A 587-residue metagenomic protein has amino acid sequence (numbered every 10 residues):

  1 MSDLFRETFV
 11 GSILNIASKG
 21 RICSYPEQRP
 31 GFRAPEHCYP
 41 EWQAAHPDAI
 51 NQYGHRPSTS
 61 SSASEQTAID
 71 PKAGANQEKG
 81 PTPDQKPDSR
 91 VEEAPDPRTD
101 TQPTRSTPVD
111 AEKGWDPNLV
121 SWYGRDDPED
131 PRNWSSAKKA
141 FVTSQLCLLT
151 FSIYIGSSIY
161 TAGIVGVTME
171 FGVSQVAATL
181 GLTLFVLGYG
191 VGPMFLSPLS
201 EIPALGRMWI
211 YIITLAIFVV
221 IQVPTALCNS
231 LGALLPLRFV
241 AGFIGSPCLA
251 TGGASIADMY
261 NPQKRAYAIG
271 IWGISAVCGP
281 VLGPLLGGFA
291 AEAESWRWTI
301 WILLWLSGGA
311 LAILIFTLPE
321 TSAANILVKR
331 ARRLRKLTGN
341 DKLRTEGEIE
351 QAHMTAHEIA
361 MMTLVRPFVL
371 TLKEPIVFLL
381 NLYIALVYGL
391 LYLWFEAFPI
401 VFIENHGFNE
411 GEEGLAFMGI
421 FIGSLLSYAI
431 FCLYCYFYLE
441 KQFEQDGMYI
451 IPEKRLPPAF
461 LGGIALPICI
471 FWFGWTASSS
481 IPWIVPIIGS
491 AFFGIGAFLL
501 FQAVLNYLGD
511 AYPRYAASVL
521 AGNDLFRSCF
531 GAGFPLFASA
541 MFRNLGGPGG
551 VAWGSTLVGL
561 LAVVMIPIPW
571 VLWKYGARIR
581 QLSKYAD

Functional and structural regions predicted by a protein language model:
M1-K138, L318-T363, Y438-P452, I579-D587: Intrinsically disordered, low-complexity terminal tails of fungal membrane proteins
I13, G20-I22, G31, K138-Q175 (+4 more regions): Extracytoplasmic
S136-G156, F239, K373-L391, I488-I495: Pair of pore-lining "gating" transmembrane helices in MFS-fold secondary transporters
Y154, G166, E170, T183-V186 (+8 more regions): C-terminal transmembrane bundle
G156, E170-G172, F195, A204-G206 (+4 more regions): Helix-breaking motifs and short loop linkers at transmembrane-helix boundaries and internal kinks in secondary membrane
V191-G232: Conserved MFS/SLC helix-loop-helix module at the cytosolic interface between two early adjacent transmembrane helices
L237-A276: Cytoplasmic helix-loop-helix junction between adjacent transmembrane helices in 12-TM secondary transporters
S275-N325: Helix-loop-helix hairpin linking two adjacent transmembrane segments in secondary transporters
